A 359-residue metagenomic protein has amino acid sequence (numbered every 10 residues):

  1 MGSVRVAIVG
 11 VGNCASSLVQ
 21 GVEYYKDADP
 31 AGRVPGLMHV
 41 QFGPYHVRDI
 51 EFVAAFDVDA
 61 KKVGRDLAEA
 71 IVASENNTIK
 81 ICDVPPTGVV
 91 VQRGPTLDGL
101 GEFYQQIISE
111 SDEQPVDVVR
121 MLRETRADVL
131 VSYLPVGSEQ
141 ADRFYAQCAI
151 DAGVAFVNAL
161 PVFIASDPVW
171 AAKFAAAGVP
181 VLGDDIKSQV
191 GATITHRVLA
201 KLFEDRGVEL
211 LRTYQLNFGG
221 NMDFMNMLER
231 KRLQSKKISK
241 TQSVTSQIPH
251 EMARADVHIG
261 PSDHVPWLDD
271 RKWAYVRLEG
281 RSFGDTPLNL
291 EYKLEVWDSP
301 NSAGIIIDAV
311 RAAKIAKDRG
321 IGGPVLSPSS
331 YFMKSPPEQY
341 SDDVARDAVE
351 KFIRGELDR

Functional and structural regions predicted by a protein language model:
M1-Y145, R230-I238, A274, F283: N-terminal glycine-/serine-/threonine-rich beta1-alpha1-beta2 phosphate-ribose binding loop of Rossmann-like
V9, R48-E51, K62, E69 (+4 more regions): Active-site-lining helix/loop region of Rossmann-like oxidoreductase modules
V9, Y133, A159-L160, D184: Structural motif
C14-G21, V169, K173, V198: Alpha-helical scaffold elements adjacent to nucleotide-binding pockets in ATP/GTP-utilizing enzyme cores
P135-D151, A159-P180: Rossmann-fold NAD(P)-binding glycine/threonine-rich loop
F156, P180-V181, L210: Hydrophobic beta-strand scaffold residues
N301-R359: NAD(P)-dependent Rossmann-like dehydrogenase/reductase catalytic/cofactor-binding core
